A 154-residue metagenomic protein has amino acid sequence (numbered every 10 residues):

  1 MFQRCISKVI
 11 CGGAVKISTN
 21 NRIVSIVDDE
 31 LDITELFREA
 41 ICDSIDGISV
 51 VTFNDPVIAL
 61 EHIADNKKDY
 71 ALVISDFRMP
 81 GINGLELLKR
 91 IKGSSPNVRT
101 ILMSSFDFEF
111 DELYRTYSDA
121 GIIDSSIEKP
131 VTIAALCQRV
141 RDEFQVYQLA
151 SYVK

Functional and structural regions predicted by a protein language model:
D28, D76: Active-site residues of response regulator receiver
L31-T52, A120: Two-component/phosphorelay signaling modules centered on CheY-like receiver
T52-L72: Acidic, metal-coordinating helix/loop segments flanking the phosphotransfer/catalytic sites of two-component signaling
N54-D55, N83-E86: Acidic catalytic/metal-coordinating carboxylates
E61, L85-N97: Short amphipathic alpha-helix used as the core "switch/output" element in two-component signaling
M79: Receiver (REC) domain active-site loop signature in two-component systems and cognate sites in sensor histidine kinases
E86, F106-I127, A134, Q138: Alpha4 helix (beta4-alpha4-beta5 surface) of REC/receiver domains from two-component response regulators
R141-K154: The C-terminal output helix
